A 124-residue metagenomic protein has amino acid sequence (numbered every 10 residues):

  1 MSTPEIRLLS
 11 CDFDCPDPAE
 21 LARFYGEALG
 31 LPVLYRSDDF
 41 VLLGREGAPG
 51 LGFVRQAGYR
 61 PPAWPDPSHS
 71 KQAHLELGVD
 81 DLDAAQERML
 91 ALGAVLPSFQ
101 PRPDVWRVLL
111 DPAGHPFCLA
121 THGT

Functional and structural regions predicted by a protein language model:
M1-A22, Q72-V79, A120-T124: N-terminal beta-strand motif that seeds the catalytic metal site of vicinal oxygen chelate
S2-S10, Y35, L42, L51 (+1 more regions): Vicinal oxygen chelate
P16-P18, G58, S70, L75-A113: Vicinal oxygen chelate
Y25: Terminal peptide-recognition signature
D38, E46-A48, S68-Q72: Short connector loops at helix/strand junctions that flank enzyme active sites, especially segments positioning acidic
V54-R55: A short, structured beta-strand/loop element
G58-W64: A short, acidic/glycine-rich surface segment
